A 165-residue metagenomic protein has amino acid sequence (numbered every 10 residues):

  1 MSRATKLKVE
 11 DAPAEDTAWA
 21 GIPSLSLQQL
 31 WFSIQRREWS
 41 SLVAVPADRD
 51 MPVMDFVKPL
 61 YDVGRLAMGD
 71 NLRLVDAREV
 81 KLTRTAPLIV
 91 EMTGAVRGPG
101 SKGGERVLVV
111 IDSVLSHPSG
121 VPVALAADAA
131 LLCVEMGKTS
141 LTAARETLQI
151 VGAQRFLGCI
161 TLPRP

Functional and structural regions predicted by a protein language model:
M1-P165: P-loop NTP-binding module
